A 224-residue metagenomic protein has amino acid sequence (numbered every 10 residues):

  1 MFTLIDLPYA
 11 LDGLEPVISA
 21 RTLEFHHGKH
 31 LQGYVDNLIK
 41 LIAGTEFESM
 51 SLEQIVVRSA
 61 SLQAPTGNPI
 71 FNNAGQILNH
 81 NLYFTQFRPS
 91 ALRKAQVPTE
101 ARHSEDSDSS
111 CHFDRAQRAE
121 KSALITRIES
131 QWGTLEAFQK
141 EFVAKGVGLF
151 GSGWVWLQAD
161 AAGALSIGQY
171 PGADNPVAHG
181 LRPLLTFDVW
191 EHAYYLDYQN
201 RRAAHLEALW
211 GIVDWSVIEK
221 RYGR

Functional and structural regions predicted by a protein language model:
M1-R93, R118-R224: Feature for soluble, non-membrane regions of globular proteins
A91-A123: Intrinsic disorder/low-complexity segments
